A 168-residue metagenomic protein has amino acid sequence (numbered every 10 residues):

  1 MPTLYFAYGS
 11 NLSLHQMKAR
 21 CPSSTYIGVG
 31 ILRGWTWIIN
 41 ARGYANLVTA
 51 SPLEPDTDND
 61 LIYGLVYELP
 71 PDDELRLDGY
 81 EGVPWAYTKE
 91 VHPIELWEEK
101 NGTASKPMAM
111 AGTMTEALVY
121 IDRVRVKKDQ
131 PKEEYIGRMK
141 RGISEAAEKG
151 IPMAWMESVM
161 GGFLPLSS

Functional and structural regions predicted by a protein language model:
M1-S168: Glycine-aromatic micro-motifs
